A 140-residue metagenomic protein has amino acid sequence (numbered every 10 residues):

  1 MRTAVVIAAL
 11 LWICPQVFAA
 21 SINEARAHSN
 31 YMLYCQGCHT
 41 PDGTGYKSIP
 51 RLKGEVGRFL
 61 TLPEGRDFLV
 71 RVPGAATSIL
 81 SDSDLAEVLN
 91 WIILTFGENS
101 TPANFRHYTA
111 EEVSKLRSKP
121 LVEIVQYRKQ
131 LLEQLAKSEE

Functional and structural regions predicted by a protein language model:
A4-I13: Sec-dependent N-terminal signal peptides
C14-A19: Sec/Tat signal peptide C-region and signal peptidase I cleavage site
E24, H28, T44-S78: Gly/Gly-Pro-rich "capping" loops immediately C-terminal to redox-active cysteine motifs in periplasmic/lumenal
R26-Y31, E98: Short sequence/structural segments immediately N-terminal
Y31-P41, V88: The canonical Cys-X-X-Cys-His
H39-T44, I93-L94: Detector for the c-type heme attachment site
I79-L89: Mature extracytoplasmic domains of secretory-pathway proteins
S83, L94-E140: Flexible coil segments in periplasmic/lumen-exposed cytochrome c-class electron-transfer proteins
